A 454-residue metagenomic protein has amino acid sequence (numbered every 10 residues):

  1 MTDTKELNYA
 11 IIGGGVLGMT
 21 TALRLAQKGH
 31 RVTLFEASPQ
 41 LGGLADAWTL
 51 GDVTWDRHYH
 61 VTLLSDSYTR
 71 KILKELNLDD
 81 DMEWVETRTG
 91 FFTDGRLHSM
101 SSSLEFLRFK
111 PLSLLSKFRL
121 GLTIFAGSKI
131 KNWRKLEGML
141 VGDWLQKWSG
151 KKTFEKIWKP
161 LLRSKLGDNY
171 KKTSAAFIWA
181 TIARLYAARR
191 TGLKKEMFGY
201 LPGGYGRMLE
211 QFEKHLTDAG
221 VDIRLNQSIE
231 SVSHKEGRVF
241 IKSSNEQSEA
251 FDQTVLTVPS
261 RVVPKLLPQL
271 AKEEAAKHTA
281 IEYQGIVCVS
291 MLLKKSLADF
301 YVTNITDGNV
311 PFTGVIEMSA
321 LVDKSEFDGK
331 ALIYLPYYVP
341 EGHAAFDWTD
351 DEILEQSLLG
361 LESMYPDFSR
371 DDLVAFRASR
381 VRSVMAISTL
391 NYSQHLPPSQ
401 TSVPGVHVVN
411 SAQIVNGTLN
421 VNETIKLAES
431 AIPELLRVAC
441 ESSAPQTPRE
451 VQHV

Functional and structural regions predicted by a protein language model:
L7-L34: N-terminal Rossmann-like FAD-binding beta1-loop-alpha1 element of flavoenzymes
L17, Q40, R261: Conserved Rossmann-like nucleotide-cofactor binding loop
A26-L50: Glycine-rich FAD pyrophosphate-binding loop
G51-W133, P160: Dinucleotide-binding Rossmann-like beta1-alpha1 core, especially the glycine-rich loop that anchors the ADP
L112, L122-K235, A250: Active-site/ligand-binding neighborhood in enzyme catalytic cores
Q227-D347, D351-F368, S379, S393-S402 (+1 more regions): Mid-domain catalytic core of redox enzymes that form a hydrophobic substrate pocket/lid adjacent to a catalytic redox
I333-Y334, P398-G417, E423-L427: Short FAD-binding loop at a beta-strand-to-alpha-helix junction that anchors the flavin cofactor in diverse
T424-S443: Internal hydrophobic alpha-helix adjacent to the cofactor/substrate pocket in enzyme cavities
